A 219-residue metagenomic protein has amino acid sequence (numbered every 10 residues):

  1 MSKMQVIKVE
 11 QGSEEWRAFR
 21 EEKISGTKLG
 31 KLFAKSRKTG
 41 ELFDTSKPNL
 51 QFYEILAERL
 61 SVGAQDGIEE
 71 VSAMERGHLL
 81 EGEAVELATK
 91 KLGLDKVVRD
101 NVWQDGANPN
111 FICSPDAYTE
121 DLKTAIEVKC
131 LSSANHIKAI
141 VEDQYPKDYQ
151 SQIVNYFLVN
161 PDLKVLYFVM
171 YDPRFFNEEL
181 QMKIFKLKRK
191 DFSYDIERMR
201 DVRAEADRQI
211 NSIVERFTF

Functional and structural regions predicted by a protein language model:
M1-L79, F219: Charged, glycine-rich intrinsically disordered N-terminal tails and low-complexity linkers that flank
Y53, V85, I153: Generic structural marker for isolated residues within well-ordered, non-membrane alpha-helices of soluble domains
E69, A84, I126-K129: Extended, charge-rich alpha-helical segments
M74-V97: Acidic-basic catalytic patches of nuclease active cores, encompassing PD-(D/E)XK and other metal-cofactor nuclease
L92-P115, T119-D207, V214: Nucleic-acid nuclease catalytic cores
N211-F219: Charge-rich, low-complexity terminal tails
